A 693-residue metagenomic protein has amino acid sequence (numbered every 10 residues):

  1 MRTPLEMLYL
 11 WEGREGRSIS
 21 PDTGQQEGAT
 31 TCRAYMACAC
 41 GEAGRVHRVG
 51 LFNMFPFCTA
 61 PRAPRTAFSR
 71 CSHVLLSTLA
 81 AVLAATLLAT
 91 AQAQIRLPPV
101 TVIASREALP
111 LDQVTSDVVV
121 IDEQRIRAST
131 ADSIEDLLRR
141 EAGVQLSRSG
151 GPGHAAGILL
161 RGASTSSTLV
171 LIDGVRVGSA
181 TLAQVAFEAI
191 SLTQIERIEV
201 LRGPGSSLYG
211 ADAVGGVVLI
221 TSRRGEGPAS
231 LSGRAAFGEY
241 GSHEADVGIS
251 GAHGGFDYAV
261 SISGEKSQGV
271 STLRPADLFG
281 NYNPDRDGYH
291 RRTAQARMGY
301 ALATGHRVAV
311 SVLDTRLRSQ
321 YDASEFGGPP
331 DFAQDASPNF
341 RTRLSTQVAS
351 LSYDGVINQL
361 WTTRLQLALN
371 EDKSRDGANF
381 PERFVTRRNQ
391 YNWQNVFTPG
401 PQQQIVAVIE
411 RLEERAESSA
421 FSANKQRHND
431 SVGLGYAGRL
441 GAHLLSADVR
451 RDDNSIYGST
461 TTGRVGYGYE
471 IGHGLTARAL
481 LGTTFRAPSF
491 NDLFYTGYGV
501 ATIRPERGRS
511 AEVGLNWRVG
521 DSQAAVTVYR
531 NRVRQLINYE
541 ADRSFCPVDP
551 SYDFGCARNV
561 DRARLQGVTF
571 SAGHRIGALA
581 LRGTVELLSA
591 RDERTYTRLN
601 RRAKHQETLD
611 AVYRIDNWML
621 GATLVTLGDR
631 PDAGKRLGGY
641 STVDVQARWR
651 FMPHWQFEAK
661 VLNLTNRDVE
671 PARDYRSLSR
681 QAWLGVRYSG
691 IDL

Functional and structural regions predicted by a protein language model:
M1, R439-L444, R530-R532, F554-A633 (+3 more regions): Gram-negative outer-membrane beta-barrel transporters
F57, V270-L273, R534, R648-L693: C-terminal beta-signal and adjacent terminal beta-strands/loops of Gram-negative outer-membrane beta-barrel proteins
P98-S129, G157, T165: N-terminal periplasmic "start-of-domain" segments of outer-membrane beta-barrel proteins
E135, R139-V175, E196: Extracytoplasmic beta-strand/coil segments of soluble accessory domains associated with Gram-negative outer-membrane
V175-R202: Short acidic/polar hinge/loop motifs at secondary-structure boundaries that mediate gating or recognition
S206-S207, L219, E226-P228, R234-A236 (+1 more regions): Periplasmic-side early beta-strands and strand-to-turn transitions of outer-membrane beta-barrels
A301-A303, S311-L313, N358, T398-R534 (+4 more regions): Structural signature of Gram-negative outer-membrane beta-barrels, strongest in the C-terminal barrel of TonB-dependent
G328-P330, Q334-V356, Q426, S455-I456 (+6 more regions): Outer-membrane beta-barrel signature, preferentially recognizing the C-terminal barrel domain of Gram-negative
